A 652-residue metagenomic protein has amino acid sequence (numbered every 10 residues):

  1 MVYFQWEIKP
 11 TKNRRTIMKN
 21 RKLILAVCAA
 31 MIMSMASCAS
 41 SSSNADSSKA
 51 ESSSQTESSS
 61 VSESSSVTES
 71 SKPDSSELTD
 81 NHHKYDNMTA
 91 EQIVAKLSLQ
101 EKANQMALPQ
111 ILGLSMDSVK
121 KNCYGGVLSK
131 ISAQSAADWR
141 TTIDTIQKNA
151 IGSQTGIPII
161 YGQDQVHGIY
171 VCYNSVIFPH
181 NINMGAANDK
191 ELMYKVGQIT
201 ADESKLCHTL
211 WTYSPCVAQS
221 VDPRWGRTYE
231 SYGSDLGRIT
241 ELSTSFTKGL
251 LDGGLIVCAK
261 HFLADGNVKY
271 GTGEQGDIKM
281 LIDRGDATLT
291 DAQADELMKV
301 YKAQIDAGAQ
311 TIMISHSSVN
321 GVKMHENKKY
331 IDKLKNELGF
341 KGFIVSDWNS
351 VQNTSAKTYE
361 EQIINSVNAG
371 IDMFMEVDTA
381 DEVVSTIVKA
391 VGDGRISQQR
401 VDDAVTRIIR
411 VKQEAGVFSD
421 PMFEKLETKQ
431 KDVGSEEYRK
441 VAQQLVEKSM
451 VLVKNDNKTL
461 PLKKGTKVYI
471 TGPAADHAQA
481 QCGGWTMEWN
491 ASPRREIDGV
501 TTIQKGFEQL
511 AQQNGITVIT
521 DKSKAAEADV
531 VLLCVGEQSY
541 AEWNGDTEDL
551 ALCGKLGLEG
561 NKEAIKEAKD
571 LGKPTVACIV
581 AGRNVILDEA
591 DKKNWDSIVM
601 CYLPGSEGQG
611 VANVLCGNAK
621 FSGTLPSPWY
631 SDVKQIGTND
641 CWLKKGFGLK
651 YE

Functional and structural regions predicted by a protein language model:
M1-I17: Short, Lys/Arg-enriched N-terminal segments with co-localized hydrophobic residues within the first ~10-30 amino acids
I17-L25: Bacterial N-terminal signal peptides that target proteins for export
A30-M31: Repetitive helical segments and hydrophobic/amphipathic motifs
S34-S37: C-terminal motif of bacterial Sec signal peptides marking the signal peptidase cleavage site
A39-S71: Short, low-complexity, disordered segments immediately C-terminal to signal peptides in bacterial exported proteins
S41, E63-S65, E69-E652: Glycoside hydrolase catalytic-domain context in secreted enzymes
